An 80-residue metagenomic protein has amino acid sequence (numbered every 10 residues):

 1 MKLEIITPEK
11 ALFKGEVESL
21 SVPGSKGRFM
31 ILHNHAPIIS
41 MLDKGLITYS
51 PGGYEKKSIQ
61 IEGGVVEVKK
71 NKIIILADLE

Functional and structural regions predicted by a protein language model:
K2-E80: Compact, glycine-rich, soluble single-domain proteins
